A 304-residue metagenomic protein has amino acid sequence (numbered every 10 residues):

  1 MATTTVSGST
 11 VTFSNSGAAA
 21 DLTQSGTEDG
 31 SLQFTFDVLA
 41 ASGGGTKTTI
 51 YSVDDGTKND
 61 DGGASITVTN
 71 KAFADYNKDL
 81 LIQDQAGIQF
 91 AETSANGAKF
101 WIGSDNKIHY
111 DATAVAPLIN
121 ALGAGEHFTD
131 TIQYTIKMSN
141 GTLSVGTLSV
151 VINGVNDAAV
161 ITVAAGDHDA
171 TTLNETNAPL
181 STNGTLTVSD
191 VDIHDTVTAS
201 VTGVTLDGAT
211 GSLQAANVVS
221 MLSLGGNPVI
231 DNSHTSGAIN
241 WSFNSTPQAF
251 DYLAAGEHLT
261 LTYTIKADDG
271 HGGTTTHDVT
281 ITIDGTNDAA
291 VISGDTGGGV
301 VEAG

Functional and structural regions predicted by a protein language model:
A2-S94, V160-V219, S293-G304: Extracellular ectodomain surface segments
T3, Y76-G154, T210-I283: Acidic, turn/loop-rich segments in luminal/extracellular domains of secretory-pathway and cell-surface proteins
I102, G141, A158-A178, N183 (+5 more regions): Proline-threonine-serine-rich low-complexity tracts
V151-A158, D192, T282-A289: Extracellular interdomain linker/stem segments of modular secreted and single-pass surface proteins
